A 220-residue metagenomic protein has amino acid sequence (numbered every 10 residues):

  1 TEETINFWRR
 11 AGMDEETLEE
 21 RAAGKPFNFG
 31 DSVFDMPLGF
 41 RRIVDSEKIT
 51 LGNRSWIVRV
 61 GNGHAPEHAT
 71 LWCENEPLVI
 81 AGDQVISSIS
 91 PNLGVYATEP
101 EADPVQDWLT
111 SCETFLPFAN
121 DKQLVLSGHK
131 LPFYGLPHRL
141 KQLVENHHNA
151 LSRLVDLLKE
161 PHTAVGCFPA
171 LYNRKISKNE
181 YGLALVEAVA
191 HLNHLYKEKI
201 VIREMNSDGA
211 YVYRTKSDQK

Functional and structural regions predicted by a protein language model:
T1-I49, P77: Active-site HxH/HxHxD metal-binding segment of metal-dependent hydrolases
A23-I43, K130-Y134, K197-K220: Amphipathic, soluble alpha/beta structural segments
G24-F40, S55-H148: Metallo-beta-lactamase
D45-K48, H68, I200: Short, acidic/polar N-cap/turn motifs at the starts of alpha helices
K48-T50, I57-V58: Conserved beta-strand-loop-beta-strand element in the redox core of flavoprotein oxidoreductases
I49, A69-L71, L154, Y213: Well-ordered beta-strand positions enriched in small/hydrophobic/aromatic, beta-favoring residues
G52, E74, N206-S207: Structural motif
S152-K220: C-terminal regulatory/interaction regions
